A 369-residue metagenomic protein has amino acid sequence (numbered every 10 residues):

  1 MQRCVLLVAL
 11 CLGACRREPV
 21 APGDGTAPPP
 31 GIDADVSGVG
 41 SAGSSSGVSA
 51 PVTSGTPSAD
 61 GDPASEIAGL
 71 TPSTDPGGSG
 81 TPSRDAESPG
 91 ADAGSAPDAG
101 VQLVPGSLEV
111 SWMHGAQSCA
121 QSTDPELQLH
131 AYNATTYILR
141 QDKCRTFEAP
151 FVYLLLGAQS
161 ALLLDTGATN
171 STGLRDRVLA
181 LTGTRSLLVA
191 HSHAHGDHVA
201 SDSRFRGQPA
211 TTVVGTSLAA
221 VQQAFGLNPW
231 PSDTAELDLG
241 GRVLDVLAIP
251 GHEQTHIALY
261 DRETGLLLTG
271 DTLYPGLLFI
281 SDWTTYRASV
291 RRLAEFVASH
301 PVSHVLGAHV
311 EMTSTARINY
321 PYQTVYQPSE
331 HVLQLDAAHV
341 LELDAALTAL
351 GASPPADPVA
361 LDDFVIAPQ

Functional and structural regions predicted by a protein language model:
M1-G13: Sec-dependent bacterial lipoprotein signal peptides
L12-G100: Ser/Thr-rich, Pro/Gly/Ala-heavy low-complexity intrinsically disordered linkers and tails of secreted extracellular
R17, A345-Q369: C-terminal regulatory/interaction regions
G100-S118: N-terminal pre-domain segments of enzymes
P105-G106, E148, A168-D245, H331: Active-site HxH/HxHxD metal-binding segment of metal-dependent hydrolases
V110, N133-Q141, L239-V243: Short Pro/Gly-enriched beta-strand edge/turn motifs at strand-loop
P125-A180, L259-T272: Conserved beta-strand hairpin/beta-sheet module of binuclear metal-dependent hydrolase folds, prominently
S160-A161, A168-N170, V243-P250, Q254-E342: Metallo-beta-lactamase
